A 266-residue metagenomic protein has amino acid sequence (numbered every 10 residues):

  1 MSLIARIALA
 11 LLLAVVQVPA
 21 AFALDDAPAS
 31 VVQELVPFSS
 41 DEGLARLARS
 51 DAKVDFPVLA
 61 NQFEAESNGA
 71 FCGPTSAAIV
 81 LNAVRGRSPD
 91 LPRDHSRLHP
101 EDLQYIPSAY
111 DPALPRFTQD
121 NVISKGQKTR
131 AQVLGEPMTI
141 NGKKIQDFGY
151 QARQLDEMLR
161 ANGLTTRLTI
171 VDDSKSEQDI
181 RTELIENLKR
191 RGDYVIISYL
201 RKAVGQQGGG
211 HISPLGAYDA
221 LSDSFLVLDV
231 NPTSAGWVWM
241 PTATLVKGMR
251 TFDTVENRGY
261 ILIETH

Functional and structural regions predicted by a protein language model:
M1-S2: N-terminal secretory signal peptides that target proteins for export/translocation
R6, R49-F56, L164-V171: Short, charged, low-hydrophobicity "junction" segments
R6-V16: Bacterial N-terminal signal peptides
A21-F148: Active-site-adjacent structural segments surrounding the nucleophilic cysteine of cysteine proteases and isopeptidases
D102-G210, G216-G259: Conserved active-site-adjacent core of cysteine acyl-enzyme catalytic domains
I263-H266: Short beta-strand-to-coil "C-cap" segments at the C-terminal boundary of structured domains/repeats, marking
